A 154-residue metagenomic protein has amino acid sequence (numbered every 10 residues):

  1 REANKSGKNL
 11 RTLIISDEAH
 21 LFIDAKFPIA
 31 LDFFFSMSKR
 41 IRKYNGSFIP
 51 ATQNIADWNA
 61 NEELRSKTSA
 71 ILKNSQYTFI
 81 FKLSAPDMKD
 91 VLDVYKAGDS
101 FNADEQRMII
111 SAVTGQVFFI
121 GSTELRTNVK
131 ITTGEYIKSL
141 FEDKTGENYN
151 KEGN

Functional and structural regions predicted by a protein language model:
R1-D104: Conserved P-loop NTPase motor cores
R1-K8, D104-N154: Conserved P-loop NTPase motor module
